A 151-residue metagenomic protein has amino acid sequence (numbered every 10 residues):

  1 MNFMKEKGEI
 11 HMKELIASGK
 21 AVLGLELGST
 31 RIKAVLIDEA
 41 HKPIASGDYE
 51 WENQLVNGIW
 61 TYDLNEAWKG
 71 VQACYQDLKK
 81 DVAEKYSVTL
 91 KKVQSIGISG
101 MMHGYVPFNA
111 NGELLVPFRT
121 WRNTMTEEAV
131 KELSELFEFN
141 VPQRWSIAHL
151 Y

Functional and structural regions predicted by a protein language model:
M1-H11: Short, Lys/Arg-enriched N-terminal segments with co-localized hydrophobic residues within the first ~10-30 amino acids
F3, Q76-Y151: Glycine-rich phosphate-binding/catalytic subdomain of phosphoryl-transfer and nucleotide/sugar-phosphate-processing
H11-G24, E39, L90, K131-Q143: Active-site core segments that coordinate phosphate-bearing ligands/cofactors across diverse enzyme families
E14-I44, S95-S99, G104-F108: Gly/Thr-rich phosphate-binding beta-strand-loop-beta motif of the actin/hexokinase/Hsp70
I37, Y49, R119-T120: Residue-level structural signal for beta-strand termini and adjacent loop
H41, G58, N111-E113: Detector for glycine-centered tight turns/loop "hinges" at secondary-structure junctions
A45-G47, V116: A structural microfeature
G47-V88: N-terminal phosphate-binding loop and adjacent alpha-helix
